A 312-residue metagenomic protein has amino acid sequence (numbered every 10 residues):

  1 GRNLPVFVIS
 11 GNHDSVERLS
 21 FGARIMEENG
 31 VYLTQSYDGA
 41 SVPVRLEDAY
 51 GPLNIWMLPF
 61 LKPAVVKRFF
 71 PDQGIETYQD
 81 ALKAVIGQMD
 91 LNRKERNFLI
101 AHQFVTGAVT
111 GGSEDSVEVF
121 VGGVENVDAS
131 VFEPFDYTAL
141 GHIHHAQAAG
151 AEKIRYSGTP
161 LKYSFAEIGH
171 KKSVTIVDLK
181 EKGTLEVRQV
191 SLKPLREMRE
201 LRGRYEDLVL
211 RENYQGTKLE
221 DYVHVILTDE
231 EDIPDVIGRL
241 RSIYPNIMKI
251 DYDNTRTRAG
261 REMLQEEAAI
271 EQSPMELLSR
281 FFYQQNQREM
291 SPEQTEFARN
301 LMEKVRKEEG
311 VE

Functional and structural regions predicted by a protein language model:
G1-R2, L91-R93, S130-P134, T217-K218 (+1 more regions): Short, conserved loop/helix-junction motifs that constitute active-site signature segments in enzyme catalytic cores
G1-R45, V131-F135: Core catalytic region of metal-dependent phosphoesterases/phosphodiesterases, especially metallo-beta-lactamase-like
G11, I55, H102, H142 (+3 more regions): Divalent metal-coordination and catalytic microenvironments
E27-E28, T106, G111-L185: Conserved beta-sheet core of the metallophosphoesterase superfamily
S41-R45, M57, F98-I100, V174-I176 (+1 more regions): Conserved hydrophobic/aromatic beta-strand scaffold that supports enzyme active sites
A49-N97, G112-D128: Binuclear metal-dependent hydrolase catalytic cores centered on His/Asp/Glu-rich metal-binding motifs
L179-E312: Accessory, non-catalytic peripheral segments of nucleic-acid enzymes
